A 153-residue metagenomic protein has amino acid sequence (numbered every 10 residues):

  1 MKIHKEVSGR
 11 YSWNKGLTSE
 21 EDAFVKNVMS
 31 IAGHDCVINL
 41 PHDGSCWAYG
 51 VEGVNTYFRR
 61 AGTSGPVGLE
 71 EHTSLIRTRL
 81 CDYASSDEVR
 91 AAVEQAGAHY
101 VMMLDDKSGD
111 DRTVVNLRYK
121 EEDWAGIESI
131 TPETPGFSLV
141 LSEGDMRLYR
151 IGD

Functional and structural regions predicted by a protein language model:
M1-D153: Extracytoplasmic
